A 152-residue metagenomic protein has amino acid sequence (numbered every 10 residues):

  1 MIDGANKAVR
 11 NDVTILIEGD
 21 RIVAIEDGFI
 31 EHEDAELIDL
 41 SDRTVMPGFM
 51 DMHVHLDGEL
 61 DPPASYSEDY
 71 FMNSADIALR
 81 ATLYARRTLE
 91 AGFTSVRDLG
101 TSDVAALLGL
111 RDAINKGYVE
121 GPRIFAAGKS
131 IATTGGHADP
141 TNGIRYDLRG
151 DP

Functional and structural regions predicted by a protein language model:
A5-M46: Histidine-rich, glycine-flanked metal-binding segment
A8-V9, E31-H32, L89-E90, G117-E120: Extracellular/periplasmic catalytic domains that process cell-envelope and extracellular macromolecules
N11, V23, T94, P122-F125: A short, local hydrophobic-aromatic micro-motif
I15, D20, D42, M50-H53 (+2 more regions): Divalent metal-coordination and catalytic microenvironments
I38, R97-D98, A126: General beta-strand structural signal in soluble alpha/beta enzymes
T44-K116, T134: Metal-associated gating/positioning segment near the N- to mid-region
N115-P152: Metal-coordinating catalytic core of metallo-dependent amide/deamination hydrolases
